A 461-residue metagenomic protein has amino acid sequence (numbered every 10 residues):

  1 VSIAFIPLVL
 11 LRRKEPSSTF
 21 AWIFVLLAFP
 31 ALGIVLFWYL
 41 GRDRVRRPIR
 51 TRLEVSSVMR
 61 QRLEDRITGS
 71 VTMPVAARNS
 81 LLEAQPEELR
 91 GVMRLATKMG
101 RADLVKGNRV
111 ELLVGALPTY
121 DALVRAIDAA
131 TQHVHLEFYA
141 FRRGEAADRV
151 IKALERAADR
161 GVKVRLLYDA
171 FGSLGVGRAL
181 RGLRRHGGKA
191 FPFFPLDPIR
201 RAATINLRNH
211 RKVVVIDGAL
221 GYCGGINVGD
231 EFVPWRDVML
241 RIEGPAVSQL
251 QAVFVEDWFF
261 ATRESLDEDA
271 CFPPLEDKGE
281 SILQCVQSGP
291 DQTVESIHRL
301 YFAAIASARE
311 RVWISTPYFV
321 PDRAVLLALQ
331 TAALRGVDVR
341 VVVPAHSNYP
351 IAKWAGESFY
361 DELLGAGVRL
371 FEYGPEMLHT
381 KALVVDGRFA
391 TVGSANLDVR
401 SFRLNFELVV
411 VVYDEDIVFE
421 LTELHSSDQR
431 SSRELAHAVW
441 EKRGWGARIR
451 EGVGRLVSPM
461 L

Functional and structural regions predicted by a protein language model:
V1-R299, A303, S307, T331 (+7 more regions): N-terminal localization/anchoring segments of enzymes in phospholipid and broader phosphate metabolism
Y318-R340, P344-Y349: Helical hairpin unit composed of two closely spaced alpha helices linked by a short loop
L327, K353-E357: Short glycine/threonine-rich loop-to-helix capping motif typified by GTGT followed within a few residues by an Asp-Pro
L370-G374: Active-site donor-binding acidic/aromatic loop of nucleotide-activated sugar and phosphosugar transferases involved
K381: Catalytic-core elements of nucleic-acid end-processing and repair enzymes
